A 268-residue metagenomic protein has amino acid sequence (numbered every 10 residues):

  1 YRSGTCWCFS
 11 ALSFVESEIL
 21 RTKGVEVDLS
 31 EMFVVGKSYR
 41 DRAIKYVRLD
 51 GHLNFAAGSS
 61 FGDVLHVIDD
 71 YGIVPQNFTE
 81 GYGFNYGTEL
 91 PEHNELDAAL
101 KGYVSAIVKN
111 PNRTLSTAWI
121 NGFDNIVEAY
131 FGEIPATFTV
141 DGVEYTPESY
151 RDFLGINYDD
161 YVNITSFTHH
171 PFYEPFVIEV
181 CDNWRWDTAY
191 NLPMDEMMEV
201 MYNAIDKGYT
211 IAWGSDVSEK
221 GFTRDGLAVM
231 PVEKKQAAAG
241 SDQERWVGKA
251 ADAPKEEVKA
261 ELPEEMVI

Functional and structural regions predicted by a protein language model:
Y1-I268: Catalytic-core signature of thiol
